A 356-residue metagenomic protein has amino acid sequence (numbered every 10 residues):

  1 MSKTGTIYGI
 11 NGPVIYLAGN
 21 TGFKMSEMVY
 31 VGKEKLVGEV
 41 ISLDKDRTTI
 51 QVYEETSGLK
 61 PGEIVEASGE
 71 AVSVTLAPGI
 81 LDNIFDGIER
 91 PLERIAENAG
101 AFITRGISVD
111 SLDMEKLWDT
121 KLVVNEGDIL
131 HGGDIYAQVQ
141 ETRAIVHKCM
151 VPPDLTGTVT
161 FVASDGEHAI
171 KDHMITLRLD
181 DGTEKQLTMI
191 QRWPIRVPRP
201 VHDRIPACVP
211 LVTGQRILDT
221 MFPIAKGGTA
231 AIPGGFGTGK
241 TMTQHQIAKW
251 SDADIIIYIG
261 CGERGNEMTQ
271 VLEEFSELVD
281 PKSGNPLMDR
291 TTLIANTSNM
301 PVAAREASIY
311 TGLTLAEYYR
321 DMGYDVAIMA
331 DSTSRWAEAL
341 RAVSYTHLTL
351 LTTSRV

Functional and structural regions predicted by a protein language model:
M1-A96, G100-T104: N-terminal accessory targeting/assembly segments
Y16-L17, I50, L59, L112-H131 (+1 more regions): Short beta-strand segments of a lipoyl-like beta-sandwich/carrier module
N98-T120, Q138-E141, C149-M150, D172-G228 (+2 more regions): P-loop NTPase nucleotide-binding/switch module
K240: Conserved lysine of the Walker
T243: Hydrophobic positions on the alpha1 helix immediately C-terminal to the Walker A/P-loop
I255-N266: Short beta-strand-centered segment that lines the nucleotide-binding/catalytic pocket of NTP-utilizing
G265-L315: Nucleotide-state-sensitive switch-loop elements of NTP-binding domains
T346-T352: Conserved small/polar residues in nucleotide/adenosyl-binding loops
